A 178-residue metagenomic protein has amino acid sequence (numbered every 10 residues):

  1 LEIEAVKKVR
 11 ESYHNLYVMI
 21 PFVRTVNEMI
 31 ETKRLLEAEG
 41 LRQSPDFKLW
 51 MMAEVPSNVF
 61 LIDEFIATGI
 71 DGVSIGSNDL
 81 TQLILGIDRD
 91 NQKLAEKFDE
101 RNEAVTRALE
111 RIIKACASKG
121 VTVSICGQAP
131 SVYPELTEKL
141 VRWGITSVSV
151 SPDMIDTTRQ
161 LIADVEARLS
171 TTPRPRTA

Functional and structural regions predicted by a protein language model:
L1-A178: Conserved alpha/beta-domain cores
